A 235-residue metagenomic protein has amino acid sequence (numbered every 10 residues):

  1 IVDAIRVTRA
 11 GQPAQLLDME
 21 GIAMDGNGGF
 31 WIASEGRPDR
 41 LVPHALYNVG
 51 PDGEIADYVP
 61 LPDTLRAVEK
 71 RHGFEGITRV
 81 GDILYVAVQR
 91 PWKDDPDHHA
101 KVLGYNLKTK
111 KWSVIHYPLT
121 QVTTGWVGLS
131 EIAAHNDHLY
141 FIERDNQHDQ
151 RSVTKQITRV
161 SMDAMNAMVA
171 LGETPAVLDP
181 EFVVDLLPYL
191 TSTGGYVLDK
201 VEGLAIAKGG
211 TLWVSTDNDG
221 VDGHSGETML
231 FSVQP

Functional and structural regions predicted by a protein language model:
I1-P235: Sequence/structural signature of beta-propeller domains
